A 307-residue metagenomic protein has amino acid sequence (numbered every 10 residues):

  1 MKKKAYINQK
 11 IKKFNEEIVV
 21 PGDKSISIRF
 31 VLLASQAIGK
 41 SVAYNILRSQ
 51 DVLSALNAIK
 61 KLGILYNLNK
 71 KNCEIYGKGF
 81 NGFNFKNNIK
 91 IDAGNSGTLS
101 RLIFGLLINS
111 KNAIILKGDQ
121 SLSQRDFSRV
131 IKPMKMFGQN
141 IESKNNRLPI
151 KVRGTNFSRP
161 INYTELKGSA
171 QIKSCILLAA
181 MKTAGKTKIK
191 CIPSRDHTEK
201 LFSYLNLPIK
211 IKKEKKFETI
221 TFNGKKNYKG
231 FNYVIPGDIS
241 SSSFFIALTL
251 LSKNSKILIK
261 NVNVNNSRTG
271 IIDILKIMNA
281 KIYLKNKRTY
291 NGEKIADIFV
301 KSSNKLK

Functional and structural regions predicted by a protein language model:
M1-K307: Structural preference for solvent-exposed beta-strand-turn elements and adjacent flexible terminal/loop segments within
